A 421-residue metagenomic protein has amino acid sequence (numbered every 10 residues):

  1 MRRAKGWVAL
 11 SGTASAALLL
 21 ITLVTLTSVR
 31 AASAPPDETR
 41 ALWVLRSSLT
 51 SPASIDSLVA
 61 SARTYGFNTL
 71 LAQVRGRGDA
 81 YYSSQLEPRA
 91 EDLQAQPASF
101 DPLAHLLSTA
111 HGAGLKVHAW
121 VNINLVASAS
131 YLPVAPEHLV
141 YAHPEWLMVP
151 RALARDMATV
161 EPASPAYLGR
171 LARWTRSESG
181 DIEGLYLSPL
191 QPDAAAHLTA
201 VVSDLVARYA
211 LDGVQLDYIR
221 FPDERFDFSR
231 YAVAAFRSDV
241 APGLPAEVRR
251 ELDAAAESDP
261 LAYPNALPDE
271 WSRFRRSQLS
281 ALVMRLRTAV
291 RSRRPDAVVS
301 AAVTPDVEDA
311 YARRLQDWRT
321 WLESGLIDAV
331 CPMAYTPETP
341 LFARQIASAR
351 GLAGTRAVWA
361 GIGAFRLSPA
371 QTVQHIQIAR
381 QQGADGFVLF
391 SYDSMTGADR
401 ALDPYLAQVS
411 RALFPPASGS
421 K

Functional and structural regions predicted by a protein language model:
A32-S54, V303, F365: Boundary/entry segment of secreted carbohydrate-active catalytic domains
D37-T39, L49, A119, N124-R208: Active-site-adjacent "subsite" loops/lids of carbohydrate-active enzymes
S48-R63, A194-L205, D309-S324, F342 (+1 more regions): Short, acidic/polar
S54-A80, R208-G213, L326-A329: Catalytic domains of carbohydrate-active enzymes, especially glycoside hydrolases
F67-F100: Aromatic-lined carbohydrate-binding/catalytic grooves of carbohydrate-active enzymes
K116-N122, Q215-P222, P264-R314, A357-L367: Aromatic-lined carbohydrate-recognition surfaces of secreted/lumenal glycan-active proteins
V126-A129, V134, Q215, E224 (+3 more regions): Substrate-binding cleft/loops of secretory-pathway carbohydrate-active enzymes
L326-R344, S348-A349, R356-K421: Substrate-binding cleft of secreted/luminal carbohydrate-active enzymes
